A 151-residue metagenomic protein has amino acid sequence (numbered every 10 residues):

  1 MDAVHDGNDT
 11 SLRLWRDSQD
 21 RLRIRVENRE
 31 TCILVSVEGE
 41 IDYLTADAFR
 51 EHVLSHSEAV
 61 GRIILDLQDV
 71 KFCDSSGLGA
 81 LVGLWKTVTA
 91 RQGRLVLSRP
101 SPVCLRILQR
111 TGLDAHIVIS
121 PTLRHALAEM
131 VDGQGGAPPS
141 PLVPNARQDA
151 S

Functional and structural regions predicted by a protein language model:
M1-D69, G83-S151: STAS-like cytosolic regulatory interaction modules
C73: Conserved TIR/SEFIR loop-to-helix hotspot centered on a Trp-containing motif with a nearby acidic residue
